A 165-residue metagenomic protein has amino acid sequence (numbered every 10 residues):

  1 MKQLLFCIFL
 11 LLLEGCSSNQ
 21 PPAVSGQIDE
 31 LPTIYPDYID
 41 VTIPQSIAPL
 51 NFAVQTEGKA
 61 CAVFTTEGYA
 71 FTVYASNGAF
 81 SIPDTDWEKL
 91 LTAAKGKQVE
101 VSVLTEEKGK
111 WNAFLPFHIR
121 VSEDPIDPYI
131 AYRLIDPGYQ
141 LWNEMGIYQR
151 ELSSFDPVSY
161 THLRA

Functional and structural regions predicted by a protein language model:
E14-G15: C-terminal motif of bacterial Sec signal peptides marking the signal peptidase cleavage site
I34, A113-Y139: Low-complexity, Pro/Ser/Thr- and charge-rich linker/hinge segments at domain boundaries
D37-T56: Contiguous beta-strand segments within globular domains
A79-K95: Signal that preferentially marks extracellular ectodomain short beta-strand elements of beta-sandwich modules
K95-E107: Short, aromatic- and glycine-rich surface loops/edge beta-strands on solvent-exposed regions
Q140-Q149: Structural motif
Q149-Y160: Surface-exposed loop/turn elements that mediate protein-protein interactions on large endomembrane-trafficking
T161-A165: Conserved small/polar residues in nucleotide/adenosyl-binding loops
